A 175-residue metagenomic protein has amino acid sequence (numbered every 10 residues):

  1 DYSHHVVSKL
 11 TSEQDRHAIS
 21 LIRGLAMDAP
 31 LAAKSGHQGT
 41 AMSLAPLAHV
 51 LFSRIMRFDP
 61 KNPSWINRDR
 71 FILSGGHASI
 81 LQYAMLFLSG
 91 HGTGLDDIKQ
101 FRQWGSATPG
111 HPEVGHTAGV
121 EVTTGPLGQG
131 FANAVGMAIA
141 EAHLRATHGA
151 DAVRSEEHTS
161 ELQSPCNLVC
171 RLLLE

Functional and structural regions predicted by a protein language model:
D1-L10: Short, contiguous pre-domain boundary segments
S12-A18: N-terminal accessory segments
A18-L21, G128: Residues at the start of alpha-helices and the adjacent loop-to-helix junctions
L21-S35: N-terminal capping segment at the start of a domain
M27-L31, T159, L173: A broad detector of the eukaryotic-type serine/threonine protein kinase catalytic domain
G36-A41: Flexible, glycine/charged-enriched surface loops at secondary-structure junctions
S43-E156, S160, R171: Cofactor-binding active-site loop characterized by glycine-rich and histidine/acidic residues
E161-E175: Positively charged, low-complexity/disordered segments
